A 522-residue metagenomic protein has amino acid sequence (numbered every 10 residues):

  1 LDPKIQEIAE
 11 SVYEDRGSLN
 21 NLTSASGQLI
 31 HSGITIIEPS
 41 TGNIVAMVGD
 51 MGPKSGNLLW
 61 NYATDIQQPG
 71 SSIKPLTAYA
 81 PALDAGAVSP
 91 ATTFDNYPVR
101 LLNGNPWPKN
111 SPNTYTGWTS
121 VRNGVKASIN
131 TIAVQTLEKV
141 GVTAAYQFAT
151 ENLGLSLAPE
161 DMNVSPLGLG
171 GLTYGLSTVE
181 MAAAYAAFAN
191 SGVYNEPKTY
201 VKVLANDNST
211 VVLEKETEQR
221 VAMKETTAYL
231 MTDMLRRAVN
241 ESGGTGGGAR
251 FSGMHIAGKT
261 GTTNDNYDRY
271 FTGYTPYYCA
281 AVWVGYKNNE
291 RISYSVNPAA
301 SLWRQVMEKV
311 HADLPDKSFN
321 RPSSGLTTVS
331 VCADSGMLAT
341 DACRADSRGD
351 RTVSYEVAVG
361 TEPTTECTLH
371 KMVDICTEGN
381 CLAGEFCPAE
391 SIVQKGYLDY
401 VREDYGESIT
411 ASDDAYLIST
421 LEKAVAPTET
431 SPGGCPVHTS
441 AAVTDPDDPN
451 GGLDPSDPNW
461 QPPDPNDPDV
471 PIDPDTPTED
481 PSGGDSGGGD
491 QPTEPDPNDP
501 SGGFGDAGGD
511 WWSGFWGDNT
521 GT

Functional and structural regions predicted by a protein language model:
P3-L22, I36, M47, P53-D65 (+3 more regions): A penicillin-recognizing enzyme superfamily signal
A9, G42, Q67-N96, G124 (+4 more regions): Active-site SXXK
L22-L29: Short loop/turn motifs at secondary-structure junctions and domain boundaries
I30-G33, P90, S165, E196-T199 (+1 more regions): Envelope-exposed proteins and targeting segments
P39, K54-S55, L83-T92, S156-A158 (+2 more regions): Secondary-structure transition/capping motifs at alpha-helix termini and the adjoining loop/turn into the next element
A87-A145, V164, Y194, N206-R237: Conserved catalytic neighborhood of penicillin-recognizing serine enzymes
P106-N110, G141-A183: Mid-domain, small-residue-enriched loop/turn segments at the edges of structured enzyme/sensor domains
I256-A257, G261-T522: Soluble, non-transmembrane domains of envelope/secretory-pathway proteins that act on or interact with carbohydrate
